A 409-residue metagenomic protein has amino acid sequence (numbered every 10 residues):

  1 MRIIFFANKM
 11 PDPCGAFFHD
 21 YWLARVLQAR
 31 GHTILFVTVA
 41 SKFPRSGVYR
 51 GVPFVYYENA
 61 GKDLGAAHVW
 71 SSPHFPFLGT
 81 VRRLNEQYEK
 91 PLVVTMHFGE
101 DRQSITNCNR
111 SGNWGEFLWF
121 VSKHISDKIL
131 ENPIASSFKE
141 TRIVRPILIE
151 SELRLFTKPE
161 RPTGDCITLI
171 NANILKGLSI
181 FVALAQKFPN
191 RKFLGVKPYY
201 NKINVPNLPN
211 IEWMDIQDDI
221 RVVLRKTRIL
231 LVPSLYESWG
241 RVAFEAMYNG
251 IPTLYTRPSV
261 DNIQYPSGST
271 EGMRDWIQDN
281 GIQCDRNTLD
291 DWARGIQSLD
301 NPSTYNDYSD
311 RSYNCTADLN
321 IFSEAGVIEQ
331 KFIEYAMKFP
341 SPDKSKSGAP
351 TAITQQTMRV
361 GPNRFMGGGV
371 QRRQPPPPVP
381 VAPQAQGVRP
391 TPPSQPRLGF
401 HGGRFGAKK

Functional and structural regions predicted by a protein language model:
A7-H19, K176: A short, glycine/small-residue-rich beta-strand->loop->alpha-helix junction that serves as a flexible
G15, N287, S303-A336: A charged, aromatic-enriched C-terminal amphipathic alpha-helix characteristic of glycosyltransferases across folds
A66-P73, R82-R102, E116-F120: Active-site proximal beta-strand in glycosyltransferases
G99-E100, H124-I125, I143-R154, Y199-K202: Short beta-strand->alpha-helix junction loop in the catalytic core of nucleotide-activated group-transfer enzymes
Q103-K139, Y199-I203: A short, active-site helix/loop in glycosyltransferases that binds the activated sugar's phosphate group
E150-N207, W213: Conserved catalytic-core segment of nucleotide-activated headgroup transferases in glycan assembly
L235: Aromatic "clamp/platform" in nucleotide-sugar-dependent glycosyltransferases that forms part of the donor/acceptor
P252-S267: Short hydrophobic beta-strand element within catalytic cores of glycosyltransferases and related nucleotide-activated
